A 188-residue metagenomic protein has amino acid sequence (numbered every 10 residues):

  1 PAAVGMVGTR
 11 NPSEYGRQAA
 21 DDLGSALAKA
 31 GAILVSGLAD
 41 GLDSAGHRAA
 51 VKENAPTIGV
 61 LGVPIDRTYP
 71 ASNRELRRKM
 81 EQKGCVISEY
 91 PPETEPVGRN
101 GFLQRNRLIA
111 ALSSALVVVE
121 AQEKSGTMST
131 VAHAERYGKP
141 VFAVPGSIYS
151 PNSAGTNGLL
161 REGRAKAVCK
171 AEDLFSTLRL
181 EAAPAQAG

Functional and structural regions predicted by a protein language model:
P1-G188: Glycine-biased, small-residue-rich flexible motifs in mid-sequence functional cores and linkers
